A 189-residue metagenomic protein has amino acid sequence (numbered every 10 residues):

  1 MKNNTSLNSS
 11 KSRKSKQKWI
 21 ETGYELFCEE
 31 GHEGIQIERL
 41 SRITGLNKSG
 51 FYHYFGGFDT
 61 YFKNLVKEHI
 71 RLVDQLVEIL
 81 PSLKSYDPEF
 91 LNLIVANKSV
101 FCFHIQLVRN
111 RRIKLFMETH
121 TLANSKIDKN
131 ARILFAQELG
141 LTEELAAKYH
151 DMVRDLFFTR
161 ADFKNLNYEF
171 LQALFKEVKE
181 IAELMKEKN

Functional and structural regions predicted by a protein language model:
M1, A146-K176, N189: C-terminal regulatory/oligomerization modules of transcriptional regulators
M1-K14, N189: N-terminal intrinsically disordered/low-complexity leader segments
K18, T22, L26-T60, N64: Helix-turn-helix
K18, T22-E30, Q75-L80, M152-R160: Solvent-exposed, amphipathic alpha-helical segments
N64, Q75-F103: Hydrophobic alpha-helical connector segments
H69-R71: …primarily DNA-binding HTH/wHTH and HhH modules…
D74, R112-D151, E169-K179: Amphipathic alpha-helical packing segments from all-alpha helical-bundle domains
F90-D128, D151, F158, D162: Amphipathic alpha-helical segments used for helix-helix packing
